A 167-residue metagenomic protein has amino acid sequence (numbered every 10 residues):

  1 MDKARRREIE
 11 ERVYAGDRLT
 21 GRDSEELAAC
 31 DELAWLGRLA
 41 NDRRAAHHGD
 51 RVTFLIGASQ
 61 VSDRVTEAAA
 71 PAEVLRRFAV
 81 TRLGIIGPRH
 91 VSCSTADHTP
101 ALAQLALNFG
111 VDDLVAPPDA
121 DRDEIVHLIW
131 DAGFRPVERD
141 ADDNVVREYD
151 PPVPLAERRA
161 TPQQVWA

Functional and structural regions predicted by a protein language model:
M1-D50, E67-A167: Auxiliary Fe-S-binding modules of radical SAM enzymes
T53: Dinucleotide-binding Rossmann-like beta1-alpha1 core, especially the glycine-rich loop that anchors the ADP
I56-A69: Core AdoMet radical
